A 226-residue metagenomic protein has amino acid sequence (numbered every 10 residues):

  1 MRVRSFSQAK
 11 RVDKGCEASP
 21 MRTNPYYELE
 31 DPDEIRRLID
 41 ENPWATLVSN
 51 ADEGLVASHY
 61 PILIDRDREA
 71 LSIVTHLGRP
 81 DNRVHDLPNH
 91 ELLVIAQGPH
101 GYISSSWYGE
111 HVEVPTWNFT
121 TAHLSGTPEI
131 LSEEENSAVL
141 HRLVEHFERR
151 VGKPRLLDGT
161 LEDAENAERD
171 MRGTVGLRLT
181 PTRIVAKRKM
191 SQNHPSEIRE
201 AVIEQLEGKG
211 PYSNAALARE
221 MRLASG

Functional and structural regions predicted by a protein language model:
D13-P20, E129-G226: C-terminal edge-of-domain segments
R22-T46: Short, basic/aromatic recognition patches
R36, E113, N166-R169: A generic local secondary-structure boundary/capping motif
E41-R79, V94: Short beta-strand segments
W44, H59, S72, E91-L93 (+4 more regions): Broad gene-expression machinery/nucleic-acid interaction feature
G78-R142: Short, structured beta-strand-loop surface elements
